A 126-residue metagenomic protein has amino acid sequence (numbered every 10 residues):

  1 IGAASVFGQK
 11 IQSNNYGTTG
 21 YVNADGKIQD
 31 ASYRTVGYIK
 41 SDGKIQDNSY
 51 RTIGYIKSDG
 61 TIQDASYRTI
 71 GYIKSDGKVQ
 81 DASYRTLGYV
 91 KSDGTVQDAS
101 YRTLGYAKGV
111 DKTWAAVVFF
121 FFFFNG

Functional and structural regions predicted by a protein language model:
G2-T35, S41-G43, R51, S58-G60 (+2 more regions): Long terminal segments
